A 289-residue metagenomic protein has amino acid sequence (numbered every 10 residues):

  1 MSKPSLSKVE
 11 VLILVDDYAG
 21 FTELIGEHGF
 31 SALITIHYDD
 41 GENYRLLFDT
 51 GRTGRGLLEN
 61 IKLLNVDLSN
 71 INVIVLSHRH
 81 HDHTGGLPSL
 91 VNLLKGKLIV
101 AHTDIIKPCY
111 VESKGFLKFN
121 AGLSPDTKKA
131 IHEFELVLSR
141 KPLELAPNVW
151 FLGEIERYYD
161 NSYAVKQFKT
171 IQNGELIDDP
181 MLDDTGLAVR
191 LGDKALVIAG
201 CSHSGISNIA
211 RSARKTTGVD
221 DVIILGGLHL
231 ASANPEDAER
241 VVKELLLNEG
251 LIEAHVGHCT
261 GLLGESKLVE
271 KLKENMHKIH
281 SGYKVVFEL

Functional and structural regions predicted by a protein language model:
S2-D16, L24, E144-L152, A164: N-terminal amphipathic/basic leader segments beginning at the initiator methionine
E10-I25, K166-D178, G226-S232: Glycine-rich phosphate-binding "P-loop"
E10-L64, P180, D184-A199: Conserved beta-strand hairpin/beta-sheet module of binuclear metal-dependent hydrolase folds, prominently
D16-Y18, T50-R52, R79, D104-I105 (+5 more regions): Active-site metal-binding loops of divalent metal-dependent hydrolases
R55-K107, R214-I223, I252: Active-site metal-binding motif and surrounding structural segment of the metallo-beta-lactamase
H81-H83, I177-V197, C201-G282: Cap/insert and terminal regions of metallo-dependent hydrolase folds
D104-I131: Active-site neighborhood of divalent metal-dependent phosphoester bond hydrolases
G115-L117, A121-G122, K141-D193: Active-site-proximal loop/helix segment associated with metal-binding centers of metalloenzymes
